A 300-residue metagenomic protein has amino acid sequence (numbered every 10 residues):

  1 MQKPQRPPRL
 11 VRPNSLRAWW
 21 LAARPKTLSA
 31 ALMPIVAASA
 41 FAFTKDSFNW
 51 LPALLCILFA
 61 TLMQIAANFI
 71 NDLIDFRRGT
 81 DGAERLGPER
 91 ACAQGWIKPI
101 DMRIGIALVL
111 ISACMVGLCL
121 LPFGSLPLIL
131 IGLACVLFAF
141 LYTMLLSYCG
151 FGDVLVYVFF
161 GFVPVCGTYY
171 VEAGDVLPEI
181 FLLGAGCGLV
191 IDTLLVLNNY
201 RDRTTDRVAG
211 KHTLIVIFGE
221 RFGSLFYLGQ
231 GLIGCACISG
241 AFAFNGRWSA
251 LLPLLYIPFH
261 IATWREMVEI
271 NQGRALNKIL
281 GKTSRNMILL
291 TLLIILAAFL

Functional and structural regions predicted by a protein language model:
M1-L51, L55, F59, C149-G152: Topogenic membrane-insertion module of multi-pass membrane proteins
R12, R90-D175: Intramembrane alpha-helical segments
M33-A38, L155-Y169, C187, V216-E220 (+1 more regions): Small-residue-rich segments of transmembrane alpha-helices in multi-pass membrane proteins, especially helix faces
I35-V36, D46-L73, I129-F140, P178-L197: Membrane-embedded alpha-helical segments that form the functional core of polytopic membrane enzymes, especially those
L62-L86, T193-I215: Acidic (Asp/Glu-rich) catalytic motifs at the cytosolic membrane interface
A83-F123, K211-G246, S284-L293: Multi-pass membrane catalytic core of lipid/isoprenoid biosynthesis enzymes
V156-R203, R207-A209, R221-L225: Functional transmembrane core segments of multi-pass inner-membrane proteins
A243-L300: Extended hydrophobic alpha-helices typical of membrane-associated regions
